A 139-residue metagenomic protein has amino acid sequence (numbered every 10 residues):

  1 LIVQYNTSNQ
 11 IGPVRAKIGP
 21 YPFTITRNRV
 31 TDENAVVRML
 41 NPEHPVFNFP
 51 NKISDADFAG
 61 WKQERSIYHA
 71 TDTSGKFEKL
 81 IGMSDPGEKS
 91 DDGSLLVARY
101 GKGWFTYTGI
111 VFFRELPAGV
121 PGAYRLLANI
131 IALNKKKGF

Functional and structural regions predicted by a protein language model:
L1-F58, G122, L126-A128, A132: A glycine-rich, often tryptophan-bearing local segment used as a flexible ligand/cofactor-contacting loop or short
I2-V3, L80-I81, T106-T108: Hydrophobic/aromatic beta-strand patches that form the interior of the parallel beta-sheet core in alpha/beta enzyme
S8-Q10, D85-P86, G103-W104, V111-R114: Short, solvent-exposed loop/turn segments at secondary-structure junctions
E64-S74: Active-site Gly/Thr loop motif
S74-M83, S94: Short, hydrophobic/aromatic-rich segments at coil-to-beta transitions
S90-G101: Short, surface-exposed beta-strand/loop micro-motifs that present aromatic residues
T106-T108, P121-G122, A132-F139: Mature N-terminal, pre-catalytic/accessory segment of carbohydrate-active enzymes
F113-G122: A short acidic/glycine-rich loop-to-helix N-cap element
